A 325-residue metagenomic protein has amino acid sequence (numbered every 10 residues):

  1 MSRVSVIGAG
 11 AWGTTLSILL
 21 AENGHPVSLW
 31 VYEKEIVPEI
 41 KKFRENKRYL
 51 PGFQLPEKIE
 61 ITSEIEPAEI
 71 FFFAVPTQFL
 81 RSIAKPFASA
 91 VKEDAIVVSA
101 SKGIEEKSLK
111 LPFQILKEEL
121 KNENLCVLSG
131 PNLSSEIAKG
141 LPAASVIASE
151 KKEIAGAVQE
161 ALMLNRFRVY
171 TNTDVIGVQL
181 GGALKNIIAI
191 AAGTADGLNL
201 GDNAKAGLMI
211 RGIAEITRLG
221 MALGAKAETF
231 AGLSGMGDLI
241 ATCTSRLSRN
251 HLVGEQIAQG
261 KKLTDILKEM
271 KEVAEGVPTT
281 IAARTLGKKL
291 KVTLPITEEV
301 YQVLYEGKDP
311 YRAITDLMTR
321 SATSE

Functional and structural regions predicted by a protein language model:
M1-Q54, E60-S63: NAD(P)+-binding Rossmann beta1-loop-alpha1 motif at the extreme N-terminus of oxidoreductases
V6, L29, V97-S99, V127 (+1 more regions): Structural beta-sheet core signal
G10, T14, K34, T62 (+19 more regions): Electropositive phosphate-/nucleotide-binding environments in soluble metabolic enzymes
P51-I61, K121-N124, N165-F167, V292: A short helix-to-beta-strand connector/capping loop
L55, T62-P142, V158-E160: Rossmann-like NAD(P)(H) cofactor-binding subdomain of soluble oxidoreductases
F79, A90, I115-E123, P142-T229: Internal alpha-helical scaffold of NAD(P)-dependent oxidoreductase catalytic cores
A192-G193, M221-A231, L239-E325: NAD(P)-dependent Rossmann-like dehydrogenase/reductase catalytic/cofactor-binding core
